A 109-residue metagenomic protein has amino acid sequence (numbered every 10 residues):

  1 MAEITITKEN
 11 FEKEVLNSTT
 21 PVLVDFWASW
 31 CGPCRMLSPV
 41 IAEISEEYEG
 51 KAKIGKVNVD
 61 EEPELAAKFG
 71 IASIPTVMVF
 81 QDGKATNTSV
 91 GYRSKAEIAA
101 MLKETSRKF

Functional and structural regions predicted by a protein language model:
A2, T7, W27, K53-G55: Conserved Rossmann-like nucleotide-binding pocket used by diverse enzymes that bind dinucleotide cofactors
E3-V22: A short beta-strand-turn-helix
T19-P21, S38-V57: Conserved helix-turn-beta segment immediately C-terminal to the redox Cys motif in thioredoxin-like folds
T19-T20, F26-W30, S73: Short pre-active-site segment immediately N-terminal to redox-active cysteine/selenocysteine motifs in thiol-based
F26-V40: Conserved redox-active cysteine motifs that mediate thiol-disulfide chemistry, especially di-cysteine Cys-X(1-2)-Cys
V57-A66: Structural microenvironment flanking redox-active thiols in thiol-disulfide oxidoreductases
V79-F109: Non-catalytic, surface beta->alpha helical segment in thiol-disulfide oxidoreductase systems
